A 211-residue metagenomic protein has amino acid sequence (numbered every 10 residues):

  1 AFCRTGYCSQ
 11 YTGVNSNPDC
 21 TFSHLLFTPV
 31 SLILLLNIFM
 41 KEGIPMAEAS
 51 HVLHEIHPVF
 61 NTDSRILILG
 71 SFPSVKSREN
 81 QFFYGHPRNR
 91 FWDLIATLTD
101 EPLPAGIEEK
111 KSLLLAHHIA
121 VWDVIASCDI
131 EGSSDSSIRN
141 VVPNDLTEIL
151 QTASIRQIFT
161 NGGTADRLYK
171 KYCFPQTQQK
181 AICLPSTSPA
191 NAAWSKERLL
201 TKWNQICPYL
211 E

Functional and structural regions predicted by a protein language model:
T12-V14, C20, F27-V30: Intrinsically disordered, low-complexity segments enriched in serine/proline and basic residues
L25-L26, L32-L36: Leucine-biased recognition of intrinsically disordered, low-complexity hydrophobic segments
F39-R65, P87, S134-N144, K170-E211: C-terminal capping/extension of enzyme domains
R65-S71: Short, hydrophobic/glycine-enriched beta-strand segments
K76-S137: Short, surface-exposed acidic-centric catalytic microdomains
A116-T164: Internal catalytic-core helix/loop-beta-alpha segment that presents or stabilizes conserved functional determinants
